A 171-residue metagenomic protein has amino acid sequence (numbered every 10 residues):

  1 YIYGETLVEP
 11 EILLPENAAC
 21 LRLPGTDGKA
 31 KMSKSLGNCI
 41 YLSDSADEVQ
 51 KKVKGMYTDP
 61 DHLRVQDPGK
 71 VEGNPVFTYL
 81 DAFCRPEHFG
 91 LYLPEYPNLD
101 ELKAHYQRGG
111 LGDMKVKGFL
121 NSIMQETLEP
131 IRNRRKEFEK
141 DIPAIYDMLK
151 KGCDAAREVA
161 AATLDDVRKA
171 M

Functional and structural regions predicted by a protein language model:
Y1-M171: Conserved nucleotide- and phosphate/pyrophosphate-binding catalytic cores in adenylate/nucleotidyl-handling enzymes
